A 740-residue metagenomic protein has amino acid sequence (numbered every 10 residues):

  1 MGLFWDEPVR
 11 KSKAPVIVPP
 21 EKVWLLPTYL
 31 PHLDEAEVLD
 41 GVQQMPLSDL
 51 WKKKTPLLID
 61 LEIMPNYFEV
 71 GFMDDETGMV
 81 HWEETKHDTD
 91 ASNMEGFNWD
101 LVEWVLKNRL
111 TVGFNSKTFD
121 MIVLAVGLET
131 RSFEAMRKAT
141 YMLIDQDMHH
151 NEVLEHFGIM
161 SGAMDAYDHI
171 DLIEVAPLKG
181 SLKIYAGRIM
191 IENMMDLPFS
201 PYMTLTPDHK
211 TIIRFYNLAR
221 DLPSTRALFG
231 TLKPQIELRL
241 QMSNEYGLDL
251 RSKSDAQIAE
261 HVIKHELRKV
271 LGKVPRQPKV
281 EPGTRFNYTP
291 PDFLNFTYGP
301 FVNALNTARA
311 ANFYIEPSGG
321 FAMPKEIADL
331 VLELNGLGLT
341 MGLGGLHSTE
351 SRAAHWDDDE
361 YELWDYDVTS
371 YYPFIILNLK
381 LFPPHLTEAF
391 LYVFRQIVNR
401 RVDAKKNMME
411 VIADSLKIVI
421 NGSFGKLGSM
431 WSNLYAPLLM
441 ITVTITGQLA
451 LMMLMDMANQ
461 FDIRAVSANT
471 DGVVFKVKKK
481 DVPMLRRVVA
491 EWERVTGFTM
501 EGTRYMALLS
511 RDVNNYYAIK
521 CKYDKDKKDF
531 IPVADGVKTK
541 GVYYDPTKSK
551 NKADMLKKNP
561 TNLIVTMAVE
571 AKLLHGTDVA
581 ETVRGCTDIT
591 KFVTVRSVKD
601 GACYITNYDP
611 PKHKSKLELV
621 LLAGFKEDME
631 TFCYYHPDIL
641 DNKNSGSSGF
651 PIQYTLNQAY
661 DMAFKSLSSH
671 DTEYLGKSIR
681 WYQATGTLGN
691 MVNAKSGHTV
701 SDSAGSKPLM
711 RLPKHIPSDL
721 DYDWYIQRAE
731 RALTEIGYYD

Functional and structural regions predicted by a protein language model:
G2-W5, V9-K53, E62, I191-M195 (+13 more regions): Conserved "right-hand" nucleotidyltransferase catalytic core of DNA-directed polymerases
K13-P15, P19-L57, L61-L128: Conserved non-catalytic scaffold segment of RNase H-like nuclease domains
Y67, I122, L178-Y185, M194-D196 (+6 more regions): Short helix/loop capping segments that flank catalytic or ligand/cofactor-binding pockets
M73, V126-S132, N378-P383, K480-M484 (+2 more regions): Short secondary-structure boundary/capping segments
E76-I184, Y202, L218-A219: Conserved DEDDh/DEDDy metal-dependent 3′-5′ exonuclease domain
V112, M121-I122, E134-E152, F293-L438 (+6 more regions): Catalytic nucleotidyl-transfer cores of nucleotide-processing enzymes
V175-A176, I418-F424, Y435-M455: Conserved pre-motif C helix in the palm subdomain of viral-like polymerases
Q448, V482-D740: C-terminal, non-catalytic extensions of nucleic-acid polymerases
